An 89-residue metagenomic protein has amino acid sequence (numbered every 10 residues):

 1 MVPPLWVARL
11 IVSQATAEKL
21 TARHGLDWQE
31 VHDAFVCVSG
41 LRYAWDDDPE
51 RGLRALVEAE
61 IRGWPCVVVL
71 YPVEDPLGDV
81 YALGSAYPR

Functional and structural regions predicted by a protein language model:
M1-R89: Ribonuclease/tRNase effector modules and their secretory precursors
